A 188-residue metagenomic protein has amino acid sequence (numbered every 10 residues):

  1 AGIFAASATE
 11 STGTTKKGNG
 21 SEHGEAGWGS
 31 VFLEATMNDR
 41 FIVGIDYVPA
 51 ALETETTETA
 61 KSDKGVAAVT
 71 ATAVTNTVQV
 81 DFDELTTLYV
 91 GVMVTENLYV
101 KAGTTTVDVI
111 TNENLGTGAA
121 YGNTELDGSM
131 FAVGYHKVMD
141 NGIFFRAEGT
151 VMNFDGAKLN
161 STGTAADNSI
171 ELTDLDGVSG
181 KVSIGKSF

Functional and structural regions predicted by a protein language model:
A1-A71, N97, S179: Short glycine/proline- and aromatic-enriched beta-strand/turn motifs that initiate or cap beta-hairpins
I3-T9, G27, M37-D39, Y47-E53 (+5 more regions): Transmembrane beta-strands of outer-membrane beta-barrel pores
S7-N19, T54-A68, T105-E125, M152 (+1 more regions): Outer-membrane beta-barrel translocator domains and adjoining extracellular loop/strand segments of Gram-negative
K17-N19, H23-G29, F82-T86, E125-F131 (+1 more regions): Residues that define the transmembrane beta-barrel architecture of outer-membrane proteins
K17-S21, L33, V74-V80, A119-N123 (+2 more regions): Outer-membrane beta-barrel proteins
F32-T36, G91-M93, G134-H136, G185-S187: Transmembrane beta-barrel domains of outer membrane proteins
V66-L98: Helix-adjacent hinge/juxtasegments
K137, F144, L175-F188: Outer-membrane beta-barrel "beta-signal"
